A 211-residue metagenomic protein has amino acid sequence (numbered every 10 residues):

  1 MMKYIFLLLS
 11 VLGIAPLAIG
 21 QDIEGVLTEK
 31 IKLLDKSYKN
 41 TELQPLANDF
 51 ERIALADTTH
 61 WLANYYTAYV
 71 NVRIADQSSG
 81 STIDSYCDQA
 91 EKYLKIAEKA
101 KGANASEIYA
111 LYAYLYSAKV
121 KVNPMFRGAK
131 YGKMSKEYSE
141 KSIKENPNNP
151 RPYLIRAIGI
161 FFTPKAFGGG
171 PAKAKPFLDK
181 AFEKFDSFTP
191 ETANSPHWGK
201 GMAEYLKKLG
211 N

Functional and structural regions predicted by a protein language model:
M1-L27: Bacterial Sec-dependent N-terminal signal peptides
Q21-L34, A56-S78, G102-N123, N149-T163 (+1 more regions): Amphipathic alpha-helical repeat scaffolds of TPR domains
D35-D49, T82-L94, G128-K136, K175-K180: Helix-turn-helix repeat elements of alpha-solenoid scaffolds
N40, Q77-S85, V122-K130, K165-G169 (+1 more regions): Short coil/turn and helix-start
I53, A97, K141-S142, A181: Canonical positions in the second alpha-helix
A56, A100-K101, E145, K184: Structural marker of alpha-solenoid helical repeat scaffolds
D84-Y138: Hydrophobic, well-structured mid-protein blocks that either form specific transmembrane helices
R127-G132, K136-S142, N149-R151, I158-G169: Outer-membrane beta-barrel transmembrane domain signature
